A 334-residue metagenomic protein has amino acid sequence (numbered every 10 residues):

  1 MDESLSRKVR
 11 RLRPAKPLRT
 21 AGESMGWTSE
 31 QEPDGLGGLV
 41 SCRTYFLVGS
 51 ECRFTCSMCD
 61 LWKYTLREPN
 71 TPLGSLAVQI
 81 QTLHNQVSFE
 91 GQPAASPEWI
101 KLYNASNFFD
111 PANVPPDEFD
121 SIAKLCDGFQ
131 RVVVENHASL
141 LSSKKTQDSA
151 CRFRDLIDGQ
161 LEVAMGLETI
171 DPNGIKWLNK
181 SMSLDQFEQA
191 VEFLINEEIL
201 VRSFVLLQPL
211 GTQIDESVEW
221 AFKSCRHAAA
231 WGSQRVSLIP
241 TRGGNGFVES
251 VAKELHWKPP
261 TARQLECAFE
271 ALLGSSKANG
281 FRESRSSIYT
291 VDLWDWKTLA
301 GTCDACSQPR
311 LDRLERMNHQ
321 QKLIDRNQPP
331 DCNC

Functional and structural regions predicted by a protein language model:
M1-E30, D34, A229, T241-C334: Auxiliary Fe-S-binding modules of radical SAM enzymes
A15-L66, H84-L102: N-terminal pre-triad scaffold of radical SAM enzymes
W62-V87, Q92-V114, L125-S142, Q160-F187 (+2 more regions): Core AdoMet radical
L76, P115, F119, T146 (+5 more regions): Aromatic/hydrophobic pocket-lining residues that form the small-molecule binding cavity in soluble enzyme cores
S106-F108, A138-L140, T169-D171, L207-G211 (+2 more regions): Active-site-proximal loop/turn and secondary-structure-junction residues that shape catalytic pockets, frequently
A112-D120, S142-D155, D215: Distinct, well-ordered alpha-helical segments
V133-V134, D171-K180, L207-D215, A252-H256: Surface-exposed cleft-lining segments at the edges of enzyme active sites
D185-F247, E266-L293: Conserved C-terminal portion of the radical SAM core fold that forms the substrate/S-adenosylmethionine-binding
